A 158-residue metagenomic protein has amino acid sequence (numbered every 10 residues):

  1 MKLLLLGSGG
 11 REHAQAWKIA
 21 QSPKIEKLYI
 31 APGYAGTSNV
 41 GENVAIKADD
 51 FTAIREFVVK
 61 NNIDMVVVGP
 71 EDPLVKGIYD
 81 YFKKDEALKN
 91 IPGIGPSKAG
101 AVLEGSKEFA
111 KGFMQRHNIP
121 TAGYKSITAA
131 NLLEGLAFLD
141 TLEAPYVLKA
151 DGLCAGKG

Functional and structural regions predicted by a protein language model:
M1-P96: ATP-binding N-terminal substructure of ATP-dependent carboxylate-amine bond-forming enzymes
L5, G105-G158: Active-site nucleotide/adenylate-binding loops and adjacent lid/helix of ATP-dependent enzymes
N39-E42, N90, A99, P120-G123 (+1 more regions): Glycine-rich, flexible loop/turn motifs
G93-S97, L148-D151: Short beta-strands and strand-loop turn motifs
G100-E104: Short, small-residue-enriched loops and turns at beta-alpha junctions that line or gate enzyme active sites
